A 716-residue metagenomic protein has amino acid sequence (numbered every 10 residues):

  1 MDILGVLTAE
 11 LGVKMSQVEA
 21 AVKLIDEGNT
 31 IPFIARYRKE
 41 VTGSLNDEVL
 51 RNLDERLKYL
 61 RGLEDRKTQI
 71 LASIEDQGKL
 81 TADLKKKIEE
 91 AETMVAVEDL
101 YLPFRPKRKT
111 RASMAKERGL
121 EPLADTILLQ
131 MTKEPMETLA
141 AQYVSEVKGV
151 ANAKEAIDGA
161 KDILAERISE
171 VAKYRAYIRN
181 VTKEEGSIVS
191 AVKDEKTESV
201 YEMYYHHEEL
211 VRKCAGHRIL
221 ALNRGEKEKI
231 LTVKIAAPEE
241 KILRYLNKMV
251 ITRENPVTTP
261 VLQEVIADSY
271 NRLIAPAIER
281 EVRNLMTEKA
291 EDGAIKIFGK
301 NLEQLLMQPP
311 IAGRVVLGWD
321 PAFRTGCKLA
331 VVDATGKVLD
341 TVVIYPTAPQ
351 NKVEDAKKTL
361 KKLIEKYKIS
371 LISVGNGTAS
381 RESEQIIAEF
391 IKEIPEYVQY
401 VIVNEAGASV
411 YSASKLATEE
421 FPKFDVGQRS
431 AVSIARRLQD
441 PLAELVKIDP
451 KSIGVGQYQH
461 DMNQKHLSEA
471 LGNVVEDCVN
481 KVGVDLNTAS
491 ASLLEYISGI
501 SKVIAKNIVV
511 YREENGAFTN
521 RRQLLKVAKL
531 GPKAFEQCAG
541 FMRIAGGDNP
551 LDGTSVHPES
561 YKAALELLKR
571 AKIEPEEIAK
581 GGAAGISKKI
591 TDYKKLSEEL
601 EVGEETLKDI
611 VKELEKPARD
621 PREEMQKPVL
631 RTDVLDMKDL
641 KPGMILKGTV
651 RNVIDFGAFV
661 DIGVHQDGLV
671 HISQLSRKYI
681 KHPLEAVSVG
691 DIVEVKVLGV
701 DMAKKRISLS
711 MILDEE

Functional and structural regions predicted by a protein language model:
K23-D26, P103, M114-E117, A221-G225 (+16 more regions): Replace "in large, NTP-powered and nucleic-acid-processing enzymes" with "in large, NTP-powered factors and other
T30-I31, T42, N46-V147, K481-E624 (+3 more regions): Accessory alpha-helical DNA-binding modules that contact the DNA backbone or grooves
Y37-K39, L128, P238, P321 (+11 more regions): Short, ordered loop/turn segments at secondary-structure junctions
V49-N52, Y59, L63, T68-G318 (+2 more regions): Duplex nucleic acid-engaging cores and interfaces of nucleic-acid transaction enzymes
A96, V401, G407, S412-V482 (+1 more regions): Long, charge-rich intrinsically disordered scaffolds of nucleic-acid metabolism proteins
L139-A153, H207, Y245-Y270, I274 (+3 more regions): Low-complexity, acidic/Ser/Thr- and charged residue-rich accessory regions of DNA metabolism proteins
N180-I188, W319-F323, G377-A379, V403-V410 (+5 more regions): A glycine-rich phosphate-binding loop feature that marks nucleotide/adenosyl-phosphate handling sites
E281-G299, S452-G483, S597-P642: Long, charged amphipathic helices and adjacent flexible linkers at domain junctions
